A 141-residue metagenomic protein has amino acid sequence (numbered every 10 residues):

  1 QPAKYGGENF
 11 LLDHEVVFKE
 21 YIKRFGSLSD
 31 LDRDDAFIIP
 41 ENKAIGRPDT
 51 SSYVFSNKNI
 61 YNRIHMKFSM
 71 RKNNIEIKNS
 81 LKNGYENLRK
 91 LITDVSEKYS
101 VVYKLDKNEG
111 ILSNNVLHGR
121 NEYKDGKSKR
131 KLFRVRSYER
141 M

Functional and structural regions predicted by a protein language model:
Q1-D106, G110, V116-M141: Active-site environment of non-heme Fe oxygenases that use a 2-His-1-carboxylate facial triad
